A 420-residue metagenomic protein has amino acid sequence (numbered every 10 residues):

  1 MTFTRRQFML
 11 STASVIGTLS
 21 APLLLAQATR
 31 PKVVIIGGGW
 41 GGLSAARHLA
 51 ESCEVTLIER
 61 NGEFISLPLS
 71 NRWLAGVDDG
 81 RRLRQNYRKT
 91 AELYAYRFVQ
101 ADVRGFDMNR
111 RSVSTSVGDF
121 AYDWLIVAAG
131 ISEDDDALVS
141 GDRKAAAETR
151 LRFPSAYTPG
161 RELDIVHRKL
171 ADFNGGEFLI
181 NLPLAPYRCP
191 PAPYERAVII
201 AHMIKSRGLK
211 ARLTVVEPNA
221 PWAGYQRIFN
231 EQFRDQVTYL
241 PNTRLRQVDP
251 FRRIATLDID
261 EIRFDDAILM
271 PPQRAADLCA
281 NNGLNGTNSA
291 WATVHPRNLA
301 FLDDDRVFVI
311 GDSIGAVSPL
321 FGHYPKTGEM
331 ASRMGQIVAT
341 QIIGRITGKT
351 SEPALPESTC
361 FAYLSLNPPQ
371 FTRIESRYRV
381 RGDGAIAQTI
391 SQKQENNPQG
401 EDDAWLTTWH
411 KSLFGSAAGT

Functional and structural regions predicted by a protein language model:
M1-L19: N-terminal secretory signal peptides and thylakoid transit peptides that target proteins across membranes
Q27-R97, L184-G224: Beta1-alpha1 glycine-rich phosphate/pyrophosphate-binding loop at the start of Rossmann-like nucleotide-binding domains
L93, R97-A101, G105, V113 (+1 more regions): A Rossmann-like FAD-binding core segment of flavoenzymes
A121-G130, D265-P272: Short hydrophobic core segments
G130-S206: Glycine-rich dinucleotide-binding loop and its adjacent helix/turn
R143-N174, D266, M270-A331: FAD-site-proximal beta/loop scaffold in flavoenzymes
A316-E352: A conserved FAD-binding loop/helix module that cradles the flavin
T372-T420: C-terminal auxiliary extensions adjacent to catalytic cores
